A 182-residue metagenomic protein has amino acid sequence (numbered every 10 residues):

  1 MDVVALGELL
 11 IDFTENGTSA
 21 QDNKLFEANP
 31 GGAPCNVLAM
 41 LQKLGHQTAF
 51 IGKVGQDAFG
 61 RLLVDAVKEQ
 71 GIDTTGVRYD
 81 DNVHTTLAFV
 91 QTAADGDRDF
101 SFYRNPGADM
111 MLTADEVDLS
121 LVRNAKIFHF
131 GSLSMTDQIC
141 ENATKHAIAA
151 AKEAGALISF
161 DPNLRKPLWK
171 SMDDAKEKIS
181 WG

Functional and structural regions predicted by a protein language model:
M1-D73, L112: Glycine-rich phosphate/adenosyl-contacting loop at the front of the ribokinase-like
M1-V4, K68, D97-G182: Ribokinase/PfkB-type carbohydrate-kinase core domain
D12, T86, S132-T136: Glycine-rich phosphate/pyrophosphate-binding beta-alpha loops
D12-F13, A20, L38-M40, A94 (+2 more regions): Short, flexible segments with low predicted structural confidence
F26, L63, F89, D173 (+1 more regions): A generic membrane alpha-helix/interface feature
E27-G31, Y79, W169: A generic helix-loop boundary/linker signal
Q47-F130: Conserved N-terminal subdomain of the carbohydrate kinase-like
